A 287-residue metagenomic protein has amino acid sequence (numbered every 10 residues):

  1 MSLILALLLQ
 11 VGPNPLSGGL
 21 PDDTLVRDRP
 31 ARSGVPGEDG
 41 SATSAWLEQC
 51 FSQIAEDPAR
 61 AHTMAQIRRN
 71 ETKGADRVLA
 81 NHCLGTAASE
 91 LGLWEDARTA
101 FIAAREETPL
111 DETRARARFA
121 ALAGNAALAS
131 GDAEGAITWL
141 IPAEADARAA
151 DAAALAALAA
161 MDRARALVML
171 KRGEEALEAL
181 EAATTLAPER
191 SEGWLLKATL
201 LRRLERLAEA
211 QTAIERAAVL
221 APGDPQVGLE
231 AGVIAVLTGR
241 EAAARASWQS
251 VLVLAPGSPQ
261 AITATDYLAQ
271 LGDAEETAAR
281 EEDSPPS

Functional and structural regions predicted by a protein language model:
L5-C83, E276-S287: N-terminal leader/linker segments that initiate helical-solenoid repeat arrays
D23, R245-S287: Terminal, low-structured helical/coil segments at or just beyond the last alpha-helical repeat
T43, V78, A117, A154-A157 (+3 more regions): Helix-start (N-cap) detector for alpha-helical repeat units in TPR-like alpha-solenoids, especially tetratricopeptide
C50-F51, T86, N125, R165 (+3 more regions): Residue-level recognition of tetratricopeptide repeat
C83, L122, L155, D162 (+3 more regions): Canonical tetratricopeptide repeat
E90, L122, A129, D162 (+4 more regions): Register position in tetratricopeptide repeats
